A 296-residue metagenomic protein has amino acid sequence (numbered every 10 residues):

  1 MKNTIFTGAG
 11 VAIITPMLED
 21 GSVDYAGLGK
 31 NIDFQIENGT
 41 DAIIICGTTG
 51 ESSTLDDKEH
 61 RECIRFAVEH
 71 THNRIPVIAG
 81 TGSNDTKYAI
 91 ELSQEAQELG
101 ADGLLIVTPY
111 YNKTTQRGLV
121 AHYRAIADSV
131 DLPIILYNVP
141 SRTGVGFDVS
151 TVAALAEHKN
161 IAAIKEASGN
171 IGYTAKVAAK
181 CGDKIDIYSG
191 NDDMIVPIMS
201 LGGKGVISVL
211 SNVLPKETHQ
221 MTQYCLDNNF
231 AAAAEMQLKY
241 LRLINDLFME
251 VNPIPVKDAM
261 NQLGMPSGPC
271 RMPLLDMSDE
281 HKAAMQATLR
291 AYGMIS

Functional and structural regions predicted by a protein language model:
K2-V11, T15-G144: Active-site beta->alpha loop and helix N-cap motifs at the rims of alpha/beta catalytic domains
E19, Y25, D57, V149 (+2 more regions): Alpha-helix N-capping/helix-start residues
L28, H60, I64, A89 (+7 more regions): A general structural signal for well-ordered alpha-helical segments in protein cores
G47, T108-P109, S168, N191-D192 (+2 more regions): Short secondary-structure boundary segments
R65-H72, Q94-Q97, A127-D128, A156 (+4 more regions): Surface-exposed amphipathic alpha-helices with a cationic face
T81-N84, S168-G172, G190-D193, V213 (+1 more regions): Short beta->alpha linker loops
A101-G103, Y110-T115, L119-K204: Ligand/cofactor pocket segment of small-molecule handling proteins
D193-S296: Structured C-terminal cap/extension of enzyme domains
